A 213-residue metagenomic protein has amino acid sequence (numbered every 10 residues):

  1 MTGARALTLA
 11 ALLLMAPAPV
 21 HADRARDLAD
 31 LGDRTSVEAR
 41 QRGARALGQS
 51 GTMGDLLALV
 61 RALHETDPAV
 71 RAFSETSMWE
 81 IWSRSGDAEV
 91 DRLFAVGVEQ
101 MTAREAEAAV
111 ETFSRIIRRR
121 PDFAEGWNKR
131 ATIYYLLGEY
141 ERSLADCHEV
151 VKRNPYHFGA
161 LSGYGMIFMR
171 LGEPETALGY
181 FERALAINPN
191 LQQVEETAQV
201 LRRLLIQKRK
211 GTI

Functional and structural regions predicted by a protein language model:
H21-G32, T52-A62, D87-F94: Amphipathic alpha-helical scaffolding segments comprising HEAT/armadillo-like alpha-solenoid repeats
V37, V90, A124-E125, F158-G159 (+1 more regions): Helix-start (N-cap) detector for alpha-helical repeat units in TPR-like alpha-solenoids, especially tetratricopeptide
Q49, E80-R84, T102, L136 (+2 more regions): Register position in tetratricopeptide repeats
E99, L178-I213: Terminal, low-structured helical/coil segments at or just beyond the last alpha-helical repeat
